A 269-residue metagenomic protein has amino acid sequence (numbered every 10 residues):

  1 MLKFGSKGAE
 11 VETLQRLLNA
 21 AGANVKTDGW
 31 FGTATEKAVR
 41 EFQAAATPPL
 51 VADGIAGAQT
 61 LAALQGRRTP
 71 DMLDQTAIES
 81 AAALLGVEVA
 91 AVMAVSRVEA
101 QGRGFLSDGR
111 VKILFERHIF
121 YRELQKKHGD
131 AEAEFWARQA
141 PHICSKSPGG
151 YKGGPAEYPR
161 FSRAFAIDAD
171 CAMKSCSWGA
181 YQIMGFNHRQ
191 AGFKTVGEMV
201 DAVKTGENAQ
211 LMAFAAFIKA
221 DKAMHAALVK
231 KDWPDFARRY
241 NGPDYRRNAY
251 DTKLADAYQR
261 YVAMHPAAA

Functional and structural regions predicted by a protein language model:
M1-W30, K174, G197, A202-N208: Acidic, Ser/Thr/Pro/Gly-enriched interdomain connector segments
V11, G32-K37, Q75, K231-D235: Short, charged amphipathic recognition helices of the HTH superfamily and cognate SANT/SANTA-like modules
R16, R40, A44, Q259: Residue-level detection of the helix-turn-helix DNA-binding "recognition helix"
N19-G22, T47, G86: Glycine-centered loop/turn motif at secondary-structure junctions
N24-D28, P49, A94: Catalytic phosphate/metal-binding cores of nucleic-acid and nucleotide-processing enzymes, i.e., regions that mediate
T33-K37, E41-D71, G109-K112: Extracellular LysM carbohydrate-binding repeats and other cell-envelope/extracellular binding modules
I55-A58, R68-A267: Catalytic glycan-binding domains that act on GlcNAc-containing polysaccharides
